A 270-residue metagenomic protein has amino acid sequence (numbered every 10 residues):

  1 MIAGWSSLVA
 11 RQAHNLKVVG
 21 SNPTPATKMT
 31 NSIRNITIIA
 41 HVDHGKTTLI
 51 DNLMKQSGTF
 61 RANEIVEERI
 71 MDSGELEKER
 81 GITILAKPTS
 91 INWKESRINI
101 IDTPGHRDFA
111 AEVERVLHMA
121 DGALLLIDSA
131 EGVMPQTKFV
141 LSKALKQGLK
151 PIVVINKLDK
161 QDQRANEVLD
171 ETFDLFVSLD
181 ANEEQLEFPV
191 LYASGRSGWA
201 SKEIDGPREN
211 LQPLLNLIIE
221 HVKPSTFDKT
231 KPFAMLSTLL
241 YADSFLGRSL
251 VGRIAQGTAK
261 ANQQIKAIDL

Functional and structural regions predicted by a protein language model:
G4-L8, V19-G20: Short, positively charged low-complexity motifs
Q12-H14: Low-complexity, intrinsically disordered or signal/transmembrane-proximal segments
L16-V18, G45: Alpha-helical and His/Cys-centered functional microenvironments
G20-N22, I101: Compositionally biased, intrinsically disordered/low-complexity regions enriched for serine, proline and threonine
P23-K28: Short, Lys/Arg-enriched N-terminal segments with co-localized hydrophobic residues within the first ~10-30 amino acids
M29-L270: Structural and coupling elements of P-loop NTPases
